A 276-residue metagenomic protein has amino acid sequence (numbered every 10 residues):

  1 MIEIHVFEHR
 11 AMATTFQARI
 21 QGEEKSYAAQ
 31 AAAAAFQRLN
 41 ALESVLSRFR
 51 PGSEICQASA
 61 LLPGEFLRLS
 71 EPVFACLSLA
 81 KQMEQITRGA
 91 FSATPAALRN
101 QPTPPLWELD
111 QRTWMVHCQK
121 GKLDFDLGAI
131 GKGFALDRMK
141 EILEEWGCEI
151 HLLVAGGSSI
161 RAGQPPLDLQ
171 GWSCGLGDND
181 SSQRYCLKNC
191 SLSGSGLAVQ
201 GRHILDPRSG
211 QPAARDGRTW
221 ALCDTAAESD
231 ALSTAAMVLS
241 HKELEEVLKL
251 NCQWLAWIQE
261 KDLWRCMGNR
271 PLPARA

Functional and structural regions predicted by a protein language model:
M1-A276: Mature catalytic core of soluble alpha/beta enzymes
